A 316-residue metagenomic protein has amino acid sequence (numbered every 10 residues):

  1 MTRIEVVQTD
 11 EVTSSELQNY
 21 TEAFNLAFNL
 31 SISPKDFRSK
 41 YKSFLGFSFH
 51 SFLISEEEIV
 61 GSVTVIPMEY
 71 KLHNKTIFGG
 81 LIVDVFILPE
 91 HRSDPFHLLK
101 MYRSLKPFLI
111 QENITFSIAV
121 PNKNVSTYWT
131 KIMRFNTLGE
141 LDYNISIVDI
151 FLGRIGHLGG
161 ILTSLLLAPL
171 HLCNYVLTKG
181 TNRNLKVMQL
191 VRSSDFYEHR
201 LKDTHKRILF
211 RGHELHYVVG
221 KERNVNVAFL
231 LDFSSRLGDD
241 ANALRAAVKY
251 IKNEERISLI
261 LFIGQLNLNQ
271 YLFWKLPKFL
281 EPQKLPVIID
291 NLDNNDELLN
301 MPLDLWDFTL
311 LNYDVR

Functional and structural regions predicted by a protein language model:
M1-E5, L310-N312: Short, intrinsically disordered terminal tails adjacent to the first/last structured region
I4-V6, D10, S15-S62, E69 (+3 more regions): Amide-forming acyltransferase catalytic core, primarily the GNAT-like/NAT-type and related acyltransferase folds
K40-S43, F49, I66-P67, T115-P169 (+4 more regions): Active-site/acyl-donor-binding loops of N-acyltransferases
L45, H97-M101, P121: Short, glycine/acidic-rich beta->alpha junctions
E56-E58, L88-H91, N291-D293: Short loop segments at secondary-structure junctions
S62-Y70, N74-R103: Long, hydrophobic/aromatic-enriched structural stretches that serve as scaffold segments
I66, V85-L88, S104, F108-E112 (+2 more regions): Mid-sequence acidic-hydrophobic segments that form the walls of catalytic/ligand-binding cavities or oligomerization
I87, R92-L109, D239-Y250: Conserved acetyl-CoA-binding loop-helix of GNAT-fold acetyltransferases
